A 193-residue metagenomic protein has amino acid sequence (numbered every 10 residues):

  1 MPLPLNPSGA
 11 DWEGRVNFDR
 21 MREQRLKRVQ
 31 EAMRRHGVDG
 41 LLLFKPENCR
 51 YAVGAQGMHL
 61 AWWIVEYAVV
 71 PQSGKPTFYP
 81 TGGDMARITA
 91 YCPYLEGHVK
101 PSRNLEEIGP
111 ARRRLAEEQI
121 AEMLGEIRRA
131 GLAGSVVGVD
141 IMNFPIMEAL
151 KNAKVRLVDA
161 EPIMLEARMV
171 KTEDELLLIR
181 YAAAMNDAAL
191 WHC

Functional and structural regions predicted by a protein language model:
M1-A188: A composition/biophysics-driven feature that prefers long, compositionally simple stretches
W191-C193: Short, intrinsically disordered, charge-balanced linker/junction segments flanking boundaries in proteins
